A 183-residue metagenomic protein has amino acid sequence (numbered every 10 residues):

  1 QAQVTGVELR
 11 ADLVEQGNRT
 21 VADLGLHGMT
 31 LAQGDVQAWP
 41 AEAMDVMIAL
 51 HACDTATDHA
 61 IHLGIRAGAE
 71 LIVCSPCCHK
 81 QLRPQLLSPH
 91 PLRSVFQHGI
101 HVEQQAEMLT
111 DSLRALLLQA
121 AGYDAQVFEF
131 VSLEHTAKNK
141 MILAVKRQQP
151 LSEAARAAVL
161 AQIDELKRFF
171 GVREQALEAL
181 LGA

Functional and structural regions predicted by a protein language model:
Q1-Q3: Conserved S-adenosyl-L-methionine
V7-A183: Class I S-adenosyl-L-methionine
